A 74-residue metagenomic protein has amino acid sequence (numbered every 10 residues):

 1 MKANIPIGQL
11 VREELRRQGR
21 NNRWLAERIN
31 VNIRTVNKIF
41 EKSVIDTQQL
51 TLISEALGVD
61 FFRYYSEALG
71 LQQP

Functional and structural regions predicted by a protein language model:
M1-W24: A short, Lys/Arg-rich alpha-helix, primarily the initiator
R17, R28, A56: Residues within the alpha-helical elements of helix-turn-helix
R23, R34, F62: Key DNA-contact positions within bacterial/archaeal DNA-binding proteins
N30-I45: Recognition helix of helix-turn-helix/homeodomain-like DNA-binding domains that insert into the DNA major groove
N37-K38, T51, Y65: Key DNA-contacting residues within the recognition helix of helix-turn-helix
K42-E55: Short, basic-rich loop-to-helix N-cap that marks the start of a DNA-contacting helix
G58-P74: Short C-terminal boundary/hinge segments that cap the last helix of small helical domains
